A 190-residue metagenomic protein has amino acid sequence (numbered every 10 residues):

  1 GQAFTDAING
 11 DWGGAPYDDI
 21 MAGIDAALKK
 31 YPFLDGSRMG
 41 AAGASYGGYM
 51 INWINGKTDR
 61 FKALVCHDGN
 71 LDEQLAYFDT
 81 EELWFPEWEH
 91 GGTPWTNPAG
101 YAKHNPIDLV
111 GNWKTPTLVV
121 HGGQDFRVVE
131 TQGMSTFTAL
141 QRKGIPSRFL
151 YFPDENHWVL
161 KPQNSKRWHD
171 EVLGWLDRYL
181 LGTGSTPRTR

Functional and structural regions predicted by a protein language model:
G1-R190: Active-site-proximal cap/loop segments of hydrolase catalytic domains
